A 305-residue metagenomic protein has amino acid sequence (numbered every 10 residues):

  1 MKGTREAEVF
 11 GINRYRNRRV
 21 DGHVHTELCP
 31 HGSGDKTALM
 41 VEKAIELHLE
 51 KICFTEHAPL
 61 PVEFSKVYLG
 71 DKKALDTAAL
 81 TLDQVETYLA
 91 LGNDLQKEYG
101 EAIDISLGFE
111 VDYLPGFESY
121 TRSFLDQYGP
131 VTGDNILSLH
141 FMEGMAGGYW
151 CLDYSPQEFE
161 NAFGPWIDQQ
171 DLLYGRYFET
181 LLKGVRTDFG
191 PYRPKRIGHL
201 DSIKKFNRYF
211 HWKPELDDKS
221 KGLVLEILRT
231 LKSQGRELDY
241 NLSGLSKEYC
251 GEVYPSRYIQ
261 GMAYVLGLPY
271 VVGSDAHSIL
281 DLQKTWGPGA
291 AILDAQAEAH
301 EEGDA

Functional and structural regions predicted by a protein language model:
M1-P115, S119-S123, H211-D218, G267 (+3 more regions): An N-terminally biased module of ancient metal coordination in phosphate/nucleic-acid-related enzymes
K2-N17, G198, L225-G235, Q260: Short, composition-biased local secondary-structure segments
H23, A44, N135, H199 (+3 more regions): Conserved, mostly hydrophobic/aromatic
T26, A58-P59, V111-Y113, F141-E143 (+3 more regions): Active-site-proximal loop/turn and secondary-structure-junction residues that shape catalytic pockets, frequently
E50, G129-D134, R236, G267-P269: Glycine-enriched alpha-helix->loop->beta-strand junction motifs that scaffold or abut catalytic
L75-T230: Extended substrate/RNA-proximal surfaces in nucleic-acid metabolism proteins
K219-S220, V224-A276, D281-L282: Active-site-adjacent C-terminal substructures of enzyme catalytic domains
